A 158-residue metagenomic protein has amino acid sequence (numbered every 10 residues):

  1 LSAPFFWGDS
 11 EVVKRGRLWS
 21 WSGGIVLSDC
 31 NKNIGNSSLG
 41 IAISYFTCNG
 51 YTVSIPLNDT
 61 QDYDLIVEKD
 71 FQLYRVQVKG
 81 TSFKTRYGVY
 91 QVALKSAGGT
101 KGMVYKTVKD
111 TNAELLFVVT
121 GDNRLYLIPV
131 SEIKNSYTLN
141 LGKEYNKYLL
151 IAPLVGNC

Functional and structural regions predicted by a protein language model:
L1-Q61, V67-C158: Mixed-charge (Asp/Glu-Lys/Arg
